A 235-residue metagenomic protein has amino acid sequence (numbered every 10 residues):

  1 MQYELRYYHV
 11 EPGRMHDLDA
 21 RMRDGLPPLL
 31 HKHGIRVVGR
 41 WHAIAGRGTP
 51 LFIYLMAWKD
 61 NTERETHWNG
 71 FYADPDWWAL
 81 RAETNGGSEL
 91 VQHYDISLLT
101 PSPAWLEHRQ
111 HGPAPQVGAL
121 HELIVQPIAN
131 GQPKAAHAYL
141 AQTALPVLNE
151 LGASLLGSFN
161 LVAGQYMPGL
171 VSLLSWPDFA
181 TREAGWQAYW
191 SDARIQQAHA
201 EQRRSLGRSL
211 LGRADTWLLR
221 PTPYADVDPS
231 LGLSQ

Functional and structural regions predicted by a protein language model:
Q2, Y7-D17, P101-T181, P221-P229: Surface-exposed interaction/gating patches
H16-G39, A57-L98, T143, V147-L156 (+2 more regions): An amphipathic, aromatic/His-enriched active-site/gating alpha helix that lines ligand/cofactor pockets
W41-A43, Q110: Catalytic micro-motifs at enzyme active sites that drive phosphoryl/nucleotidyl and oxygen chemistry
A43-G48, G86-E89, L161-Y166, L206-R208: A short beta-turn/loop motif at secondary-structure boundaries
P50, Q92, L120-E122, P168 (+1 more regions): Residues that flank catalytic or metal-binding motifs in active/ligand-binding sites
L51-A57: Charged, often glycine-rich, active-site loop that binds/positions anionic groups
P229-Q235: C-terminal/domain-terminus segments
